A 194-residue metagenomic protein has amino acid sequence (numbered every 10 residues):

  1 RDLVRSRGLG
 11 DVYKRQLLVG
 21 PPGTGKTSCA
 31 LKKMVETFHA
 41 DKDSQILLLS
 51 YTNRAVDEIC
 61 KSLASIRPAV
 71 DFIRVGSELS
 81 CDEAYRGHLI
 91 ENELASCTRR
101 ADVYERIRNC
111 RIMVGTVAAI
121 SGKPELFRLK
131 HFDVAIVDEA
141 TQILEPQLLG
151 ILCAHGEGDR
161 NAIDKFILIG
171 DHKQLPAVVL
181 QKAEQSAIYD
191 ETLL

Functional and structural regions predicted by a protein language model:
D2-Y13: Single conserved hydrophobic/aromatic residue that forms the stacking wall/gate of nucleotide- or nucleobase-binding
D11-R15, A40-D41: Phosphate-binding P-loop
K14-K33: Walker A/P-loop
T27-D41, S62, A154: Walker A/P-loop NTP-binding motif
M34, D43-L63, I73-V75: Conserved RecA-like ASCE P-loop NTPase motor core of nucleic-acid helicases/translocases
A40-S44, T52-R54, A118-I120, E125-L194: Conserved helicase motor core of SF1/SF2 NTP-dependent helicases
P68-C81: Conserved RecA-like helicase motor-core motifs
R86-R111: Conserved motor-coupling elements within RecA-like helicase/translocase cores
